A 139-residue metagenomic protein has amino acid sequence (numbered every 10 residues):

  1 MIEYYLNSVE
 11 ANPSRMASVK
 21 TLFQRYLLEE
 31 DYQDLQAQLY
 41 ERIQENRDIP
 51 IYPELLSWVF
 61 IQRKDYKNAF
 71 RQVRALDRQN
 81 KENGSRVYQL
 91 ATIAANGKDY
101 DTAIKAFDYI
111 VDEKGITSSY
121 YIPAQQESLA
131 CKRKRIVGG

Functional and structural regions predicted by a protein language model:
M1-I2, A11-K20, E30-Q36, E45-E54 (+3 more regions): Generic helix N-cap/helix-start motif at coil->alpha-helix transitions
M1-S8, Y32-E45, E54, K67-D77 (+2 more regions): Alpha-helical repeat scaffolds
L6-E10, Q24, D112, L129 (+1 more regions): Sec-exported extracytoplasmic/periplasmic mature domains
V9, Q24-L27, Q44, I61 (+1 more regions): Ankyrin-repeat helical core positions
Y26-E30, R63, G97, R135-V137: Structural motif corresponding to the intra-repeat A-B loop/turn of tetratricopeptide repeats
E54-R63: Non-catalytic interaction/regulatory modules that flank or connect domains
W58, T92-I93, A130: Residue-level recognition of tetratricopeptide repeat
R78, N83, A94-D101, K105 (+4 more regions): Gram-negative and organellar
